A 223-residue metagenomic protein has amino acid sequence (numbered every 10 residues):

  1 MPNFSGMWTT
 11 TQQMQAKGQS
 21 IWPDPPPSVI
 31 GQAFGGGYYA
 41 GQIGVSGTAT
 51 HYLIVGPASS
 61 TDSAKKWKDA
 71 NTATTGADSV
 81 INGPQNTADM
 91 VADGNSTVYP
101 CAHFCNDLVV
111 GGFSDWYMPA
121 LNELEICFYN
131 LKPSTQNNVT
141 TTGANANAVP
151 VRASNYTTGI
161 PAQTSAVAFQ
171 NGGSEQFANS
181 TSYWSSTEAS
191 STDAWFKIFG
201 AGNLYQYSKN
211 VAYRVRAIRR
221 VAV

Functional and structural regions predicted by a protein language model:
P2-P25: N-terminal low-complexity, intrinsically disordered "leader/linker" segments enriched in small/polar and basic residues
N3-M7, K68-N71, D78, N82-G83 (+4 more regions): Compositionally biased, low-complexity segments enriched in small residues
Q12-M14, Q19, V151, F169 (+2 more regions): Compositionally biased non-globular segments, especially hydrophobic aliphatic-rich helices of signal peptides
Q19-G112, W116, T181, D193 (+1 more regions): Extracellular adhesion/carbohydrate-recognition regions
S59, E123, E188, R219-V221: Short, flexible loop/turn elements at secondary-structure junctions
A102-D115, L121-I198: An exposed tryptophan-centered "aromatic clamp" motif
I198-V223: Disulfide-stabilized, aromatic/cysteine-rich ligand-recognition loop
